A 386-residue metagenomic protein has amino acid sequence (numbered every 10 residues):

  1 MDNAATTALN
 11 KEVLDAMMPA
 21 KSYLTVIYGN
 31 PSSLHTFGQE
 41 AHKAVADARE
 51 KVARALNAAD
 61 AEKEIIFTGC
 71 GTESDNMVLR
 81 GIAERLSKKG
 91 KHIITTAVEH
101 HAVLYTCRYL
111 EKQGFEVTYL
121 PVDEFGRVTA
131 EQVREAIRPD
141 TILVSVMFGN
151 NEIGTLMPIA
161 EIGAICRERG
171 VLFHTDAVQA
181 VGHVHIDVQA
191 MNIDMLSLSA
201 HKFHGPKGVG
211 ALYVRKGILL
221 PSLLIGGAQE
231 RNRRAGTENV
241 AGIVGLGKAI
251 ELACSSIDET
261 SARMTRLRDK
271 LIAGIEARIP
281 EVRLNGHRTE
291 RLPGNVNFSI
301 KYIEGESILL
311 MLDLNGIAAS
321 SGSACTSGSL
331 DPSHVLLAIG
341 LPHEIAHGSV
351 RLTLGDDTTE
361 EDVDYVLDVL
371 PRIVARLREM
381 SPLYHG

Functional and structural regions predicted by a protein language model:
M1-G386: Pyridoxal 5′-phosphate
